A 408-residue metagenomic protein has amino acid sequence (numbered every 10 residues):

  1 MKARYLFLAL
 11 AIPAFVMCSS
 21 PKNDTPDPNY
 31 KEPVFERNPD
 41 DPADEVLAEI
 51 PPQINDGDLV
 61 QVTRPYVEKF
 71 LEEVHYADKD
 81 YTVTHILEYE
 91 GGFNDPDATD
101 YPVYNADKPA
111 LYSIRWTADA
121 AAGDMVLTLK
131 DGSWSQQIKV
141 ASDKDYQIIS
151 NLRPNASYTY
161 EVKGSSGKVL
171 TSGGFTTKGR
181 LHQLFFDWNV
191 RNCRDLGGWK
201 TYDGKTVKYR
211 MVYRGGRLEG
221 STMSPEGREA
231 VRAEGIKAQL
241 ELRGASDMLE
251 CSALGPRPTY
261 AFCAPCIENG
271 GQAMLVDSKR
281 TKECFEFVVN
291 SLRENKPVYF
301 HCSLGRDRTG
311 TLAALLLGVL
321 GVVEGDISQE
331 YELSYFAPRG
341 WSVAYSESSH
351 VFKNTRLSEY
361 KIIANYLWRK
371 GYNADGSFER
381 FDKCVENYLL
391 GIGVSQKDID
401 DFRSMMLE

Functional and structural regions predicted by a protein language model:
M1-Y5: Positively charged n-region of N-terminal signal peptides that target proteins for export
L6-L8, L312: General helical structural elements
L8-A14: Bacterial N-terminal signal peptides
S20-V298, L312-E408: Cys-dependent protein tyrosine phosphatase-like superfamily
C302: Short cysteine clusters
G305: Glycine-rich, flexible loop motifs
R308-T309: Ser/Thr-glycine-rich phosphate-binding loops at phosphate-binding pockets of nucleotides, nucleotide cofactors
